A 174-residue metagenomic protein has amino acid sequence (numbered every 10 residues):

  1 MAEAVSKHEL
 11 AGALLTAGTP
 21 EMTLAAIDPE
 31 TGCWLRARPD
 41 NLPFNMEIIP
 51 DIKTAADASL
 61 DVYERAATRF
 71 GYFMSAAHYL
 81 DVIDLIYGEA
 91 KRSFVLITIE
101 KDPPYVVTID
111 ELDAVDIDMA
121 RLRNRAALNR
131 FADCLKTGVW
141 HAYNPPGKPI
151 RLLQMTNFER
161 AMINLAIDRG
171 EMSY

Functional and structural regions predicted by a protein language model:
M1-R38, P145, I163-M172: Metal-dependent nuclease catalytic cores that hydrolyze phosphodiester bonds in DNA/RNA, characterized by
H8-T16, P43-I49, D84-R92: Secondary-structure boundary elements
A25-I27, A55-D57, K101-P103: Short, solvent-exposed loop/turn segments at secondary-structure junctions
C33, L42-F44, G71: Short, contiguous, pocket-lining structural segments that sit at or immediately flank catalytic/ligand-binding sites
A37-R65, Y79: Conserved catalytic cores of phosphodiester-cleaving nucleases, focusing on short active-site segments
A66-F73, H78-Y174: Metal-dependent nuclease catalytic regions and adjoining charged, substrate-binding loops involved in nucleic-acid end
